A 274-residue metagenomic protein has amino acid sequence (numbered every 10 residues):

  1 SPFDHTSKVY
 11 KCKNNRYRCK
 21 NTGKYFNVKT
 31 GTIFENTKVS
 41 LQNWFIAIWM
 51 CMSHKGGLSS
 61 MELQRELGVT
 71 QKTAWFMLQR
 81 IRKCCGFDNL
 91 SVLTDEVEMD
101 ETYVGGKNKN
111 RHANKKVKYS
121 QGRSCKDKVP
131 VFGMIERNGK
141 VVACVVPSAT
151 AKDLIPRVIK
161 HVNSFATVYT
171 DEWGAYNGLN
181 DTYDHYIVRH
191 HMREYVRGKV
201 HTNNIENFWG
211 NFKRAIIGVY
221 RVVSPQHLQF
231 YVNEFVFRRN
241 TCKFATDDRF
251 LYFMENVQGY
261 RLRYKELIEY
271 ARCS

Functional and structural regions predicted by a protein language model:
S1-S274: Residue-level recognition of single "structural anchor" positions that define or cap local secondary structure
